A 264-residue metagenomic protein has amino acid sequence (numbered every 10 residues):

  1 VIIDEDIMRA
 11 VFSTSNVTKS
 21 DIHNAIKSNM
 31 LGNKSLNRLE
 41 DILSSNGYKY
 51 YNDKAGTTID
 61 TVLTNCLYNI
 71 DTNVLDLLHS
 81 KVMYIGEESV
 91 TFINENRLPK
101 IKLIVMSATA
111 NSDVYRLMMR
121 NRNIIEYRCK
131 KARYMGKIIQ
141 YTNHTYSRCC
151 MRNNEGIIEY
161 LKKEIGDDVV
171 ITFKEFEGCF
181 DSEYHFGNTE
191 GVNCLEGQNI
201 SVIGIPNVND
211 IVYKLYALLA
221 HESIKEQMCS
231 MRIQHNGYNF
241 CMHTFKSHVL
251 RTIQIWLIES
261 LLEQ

Functional and structural regions predicted by a protein language model:
V1: Inter-Walker segment of RecA-like/P-loop motor cores
D4-R152: Conserved coupling segment at the C-terminus of the helicase ATP-binding
M8, F176, I205-V208: Short glycine-rich anion-binding loops that position phosphate/pyrophosphate groups of nucleotides and phosphorylated
G86-T91, C150-Y160, E177-N193: A short, well-structured beta->alpha microelement
E95-K100, I158-D168, G191-Q198: Flexible, charged surface loops at secondary-structure boundaries
L103-V105, V170, V202: Structural beta-sheet core signal
D113, G166-G178: Conserved strand-helix element at the start of the C-terminal RecA-like helicase core
E183-Q264: Conserved RecA-like P-loop NTPase helicase motor core
